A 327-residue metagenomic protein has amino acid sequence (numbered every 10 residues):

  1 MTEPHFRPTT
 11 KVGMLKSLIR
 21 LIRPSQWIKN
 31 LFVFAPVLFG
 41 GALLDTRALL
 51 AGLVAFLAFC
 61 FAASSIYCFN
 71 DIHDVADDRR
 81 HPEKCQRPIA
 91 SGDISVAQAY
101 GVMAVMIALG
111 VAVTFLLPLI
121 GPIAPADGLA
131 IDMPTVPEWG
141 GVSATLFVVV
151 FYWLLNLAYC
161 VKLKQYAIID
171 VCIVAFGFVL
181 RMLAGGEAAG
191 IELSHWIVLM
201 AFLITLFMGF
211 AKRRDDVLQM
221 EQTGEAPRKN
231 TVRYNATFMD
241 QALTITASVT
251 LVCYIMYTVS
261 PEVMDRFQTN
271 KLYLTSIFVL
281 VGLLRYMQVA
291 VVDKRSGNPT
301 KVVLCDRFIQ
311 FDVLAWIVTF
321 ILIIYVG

Functional and structural regions predicted by a protein language model:
T2-R79, D93-V105, P125: Topogenic membrane-insertion module of multi-pass membrane proteins
L38-L57, A112-F147, M182-M200, M256-Y273 (+1 more regions): Helix-coil boundary and interhelical linker segments in multi-pass alpha-helical membrane proteins
A62-A90, L163, I169, F210-L218 (+1 more regions): Acidic (Asp/Glu-rich) catalytic motifs at the cytosolic membrane interface
V75, R80-T145, V149, H195-L206 (+2 more regions): Multi-pass membrane catalytic core of lipid/isoprenoid biosynthesis enzymes
S95, M287-A315: Interfacial loop-to-transmembrane junctions
C160-I168, G185-E192: Membrane-interface helix caps and helix-loop-helix hairpins in membrane proteins
A167-G177, V303-R307: Cytoplasmic-side transmembrane-helix entry/capping segments in multi-pass membrane proteins
E187, L203-M264, S276-L283, M287-T300: Predominantly late transmembrane helices and immediately cytosolic-facing juxtamembrane segments
